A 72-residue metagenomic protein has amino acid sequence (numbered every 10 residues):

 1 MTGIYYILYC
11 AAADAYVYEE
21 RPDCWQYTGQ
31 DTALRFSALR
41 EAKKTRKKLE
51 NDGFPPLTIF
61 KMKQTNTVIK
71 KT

Functional and structural regions predicted by a protein language model:
T2-Q30: Short aromatic-glycine-(Arg/Gly/Cys) micro-motifs in beta-strand/loop hairpins
W25-E41: Acidic, low-complexity, intrinsically disordered interaction modules
S37-T72: Short, mixed-charge low-complexity intrinsically disordered segments
